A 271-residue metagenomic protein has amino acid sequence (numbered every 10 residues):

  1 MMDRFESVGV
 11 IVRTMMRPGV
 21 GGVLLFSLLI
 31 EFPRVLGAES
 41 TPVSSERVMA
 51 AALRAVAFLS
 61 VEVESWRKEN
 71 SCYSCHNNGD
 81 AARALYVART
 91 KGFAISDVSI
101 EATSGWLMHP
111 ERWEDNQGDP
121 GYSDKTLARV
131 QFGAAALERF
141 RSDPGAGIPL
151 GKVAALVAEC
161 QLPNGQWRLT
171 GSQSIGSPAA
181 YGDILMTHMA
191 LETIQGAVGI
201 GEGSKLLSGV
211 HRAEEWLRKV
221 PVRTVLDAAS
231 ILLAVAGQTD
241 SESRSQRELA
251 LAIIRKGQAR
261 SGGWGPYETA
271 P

Functional and structural regions predicted by a protein language model:
M1-M16: N-terminal secretory signal peptides that target proteins for export/translocation
E6, V20-V23, V153, A250: N-terminal hydrophobic alpha-helix used for membrane targeting or insertion
G19-R34: Bacterial N-terminal signal peptides
F32-P271: Preference for long, amphipathic alpha-helical scaffolds in soluble/luminal domains and all-alpha bundles
